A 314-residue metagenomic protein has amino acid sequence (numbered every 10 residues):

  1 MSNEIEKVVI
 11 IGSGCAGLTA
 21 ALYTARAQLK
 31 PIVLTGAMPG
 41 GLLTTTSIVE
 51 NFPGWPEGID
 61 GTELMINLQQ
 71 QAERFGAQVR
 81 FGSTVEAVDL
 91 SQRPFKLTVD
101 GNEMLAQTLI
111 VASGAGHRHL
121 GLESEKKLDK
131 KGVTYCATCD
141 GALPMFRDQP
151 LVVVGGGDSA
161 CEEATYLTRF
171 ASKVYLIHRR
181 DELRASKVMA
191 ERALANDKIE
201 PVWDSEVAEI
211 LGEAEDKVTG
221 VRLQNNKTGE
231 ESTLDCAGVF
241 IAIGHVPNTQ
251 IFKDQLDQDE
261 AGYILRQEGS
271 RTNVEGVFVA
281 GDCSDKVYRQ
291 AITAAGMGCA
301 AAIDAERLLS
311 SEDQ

Functional and structural regions predicted by a protein language model:
I5, G121, K126-M145, I241-Q290 (+2 more regions): FAD-site-proximal beta/loop scaffold in flavoenzymes
E6-F75, C161-K187, D259: Beta1-alpha1 glycine-rich phosphate/pyrophosphate-binding loop at the start of Rossmann-like nucleotide-binding domains
I11-G12, V152-G155: Conserved N-terminal Rossmann-fold NAD(P)-binding element of oxidoreductases
G14-C15, M38, A115-H117, D158-S159 (+1 more regions): Residue-level detector of alpha-helix initiation sites
A72-V99, E103-A106, T168-Q267, R307-Q314: A Rossmann-like FAD-binding core segment of flavoenzymes
V79-C139, L143: Glycine/small-residue-rich loop that forms an oxyanion/phosphate-binding "nest" at active or ligand-binding sites
